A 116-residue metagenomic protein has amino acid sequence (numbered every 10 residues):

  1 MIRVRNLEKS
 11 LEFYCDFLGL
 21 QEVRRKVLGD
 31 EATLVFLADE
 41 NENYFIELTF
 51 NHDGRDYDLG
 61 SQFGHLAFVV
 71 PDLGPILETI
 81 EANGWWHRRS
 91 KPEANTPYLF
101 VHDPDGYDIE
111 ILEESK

Functional and structural regions predicted by a protein language model:
M1-N43: Core segments of cupin and vicinal oxygen chelate
V4-E8, D56-D108: Vicinal oxygen chelate
R24, I111-K116: Short beta->alpha transition motifs characteristic of CBS
L28-G29, E93-N95, S115: Conserved beta-strand edge residues that scaffold enzyme active sites
L37-N41, V101-P104, E114: Active-site beta-strand termini and strand-to-loop segments that position acidic
E40-Y44, D53-R55, L73-P75: Short, charged/polar surface micro-motifs in flexible loops or helix N-caps
I46-T49, F100, E110: Conserved beta-strand in the GNAT
T49-H52, E113-S115: Acetyl-CoA-dependent GNAT
